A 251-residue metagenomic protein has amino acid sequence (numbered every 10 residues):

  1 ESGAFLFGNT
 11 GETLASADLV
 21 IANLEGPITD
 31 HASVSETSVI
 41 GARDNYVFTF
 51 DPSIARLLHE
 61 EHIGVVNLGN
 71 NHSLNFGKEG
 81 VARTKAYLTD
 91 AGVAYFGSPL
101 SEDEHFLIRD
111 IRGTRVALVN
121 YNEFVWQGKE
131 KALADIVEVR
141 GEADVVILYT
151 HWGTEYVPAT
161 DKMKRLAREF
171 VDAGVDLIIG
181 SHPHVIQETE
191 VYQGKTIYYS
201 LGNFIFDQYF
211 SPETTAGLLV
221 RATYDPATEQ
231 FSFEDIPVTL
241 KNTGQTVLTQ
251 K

Functional and structural regions predicted by a protein language model:
E1-K251: Acidic, metal/ion-coordinating pockets
